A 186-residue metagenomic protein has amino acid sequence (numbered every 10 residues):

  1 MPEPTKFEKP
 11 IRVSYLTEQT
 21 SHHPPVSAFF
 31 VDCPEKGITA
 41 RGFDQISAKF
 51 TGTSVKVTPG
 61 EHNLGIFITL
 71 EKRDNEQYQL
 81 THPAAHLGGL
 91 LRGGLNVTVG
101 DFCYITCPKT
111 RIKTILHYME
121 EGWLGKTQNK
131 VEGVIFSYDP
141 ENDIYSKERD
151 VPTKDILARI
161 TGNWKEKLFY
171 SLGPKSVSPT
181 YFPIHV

Functional and structural regions predicted by a protein language model:
M1-V186: Extended acidic, Ser/Thr- and Pro-enriched interaction/regulatory segments
